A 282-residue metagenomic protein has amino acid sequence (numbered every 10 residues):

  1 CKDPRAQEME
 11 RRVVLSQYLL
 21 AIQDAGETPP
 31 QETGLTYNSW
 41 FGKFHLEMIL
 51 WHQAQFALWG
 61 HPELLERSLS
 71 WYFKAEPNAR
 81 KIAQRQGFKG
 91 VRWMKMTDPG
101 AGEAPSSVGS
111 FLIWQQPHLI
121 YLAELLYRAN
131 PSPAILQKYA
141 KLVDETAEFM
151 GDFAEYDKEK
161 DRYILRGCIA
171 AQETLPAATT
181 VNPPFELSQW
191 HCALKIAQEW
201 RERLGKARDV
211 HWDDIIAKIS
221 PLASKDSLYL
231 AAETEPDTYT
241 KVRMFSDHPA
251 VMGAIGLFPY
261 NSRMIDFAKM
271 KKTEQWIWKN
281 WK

Functional and structural regions predicted by a protein language model:
C1-G42, K74-R80: Acidic/polar, glycine-enriched structural segments that form the non-catalytic walls/loops of the carbohydrate-binding
R11, L15, K138-E145: A non-catalytic, amphipathic alpha-helix used as a structural packing/dimerization or gating element in enzyme scaffolds
I22-E27, W59-L64, L126-Q137, F149-R162: Secondary-structure transition/capping motifs at alpha-helix termini and the adjoining loop/turn into the next element
D24, A57-G60, E76, T97 (+2 more regions): Short, flexible loop/turn elements at secondary-structure junctions
T28-L35, K138, E155-L165, K206-H211: Short, glycine/acidic-rich hinge or "gate" loops at secondary-structure transitions that mediate conformational
T33-F44, G87-V108, D161-F185, L228-R243: Carbohydrate-binding/catalytic loop surfaces
G42-K81, G102, V108, L112-Q137 (+2 more regions): Active-site core of glycosidic bond-cleaving carbohydrate-active enzymes
E145, F149-R203: Acidic/histidine-rich catalytic neighborhood
